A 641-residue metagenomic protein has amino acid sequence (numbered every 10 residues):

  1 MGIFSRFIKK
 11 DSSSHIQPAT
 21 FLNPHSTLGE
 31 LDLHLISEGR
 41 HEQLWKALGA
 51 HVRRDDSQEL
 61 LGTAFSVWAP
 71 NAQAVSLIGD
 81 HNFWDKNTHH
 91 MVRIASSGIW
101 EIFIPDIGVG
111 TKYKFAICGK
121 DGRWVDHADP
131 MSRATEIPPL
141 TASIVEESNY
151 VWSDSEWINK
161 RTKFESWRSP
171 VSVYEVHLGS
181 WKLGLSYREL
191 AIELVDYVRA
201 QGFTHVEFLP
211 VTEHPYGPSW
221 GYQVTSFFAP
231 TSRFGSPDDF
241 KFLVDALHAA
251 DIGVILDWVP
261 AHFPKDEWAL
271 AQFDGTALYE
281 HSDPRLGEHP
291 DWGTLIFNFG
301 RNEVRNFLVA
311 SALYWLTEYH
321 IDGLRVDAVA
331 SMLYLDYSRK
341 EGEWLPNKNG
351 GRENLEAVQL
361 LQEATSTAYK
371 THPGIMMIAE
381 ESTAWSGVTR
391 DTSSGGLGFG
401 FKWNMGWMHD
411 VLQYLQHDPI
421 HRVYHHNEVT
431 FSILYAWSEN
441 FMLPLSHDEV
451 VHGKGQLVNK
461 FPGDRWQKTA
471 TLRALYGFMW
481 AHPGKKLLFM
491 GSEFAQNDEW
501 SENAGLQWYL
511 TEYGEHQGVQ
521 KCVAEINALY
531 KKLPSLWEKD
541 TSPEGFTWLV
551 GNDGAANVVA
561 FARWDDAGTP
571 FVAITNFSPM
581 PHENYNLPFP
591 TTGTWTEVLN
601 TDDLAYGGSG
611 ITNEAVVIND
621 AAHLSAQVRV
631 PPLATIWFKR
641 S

Functional and structural regions predicted by a protein language model:
M1-V171, Y187-G202, W466-T469, W480-L488 (+1 more regions): Carbohydrate-interacting/catalytic domains
V67, F115, V176, F208 (+11 more regions): Conserved, mostly hydrophobic/aromatic
A69-N71, A95, D106, H177-K182 (+8 more regions): Short, flexible loop/turn elements at secondary-structure junctions
V92, G217-G221, K265-Q272, T389-R390 (+2 more regions): Short glycine-biased active-site loop of nucleotidyltransferases that positions the nucleotide triphosphate and helps
E136, S155-V173, H177-E353, V617 (+1 more regions): Substrate-binding/active-site clefts of carbohydrate-active enzymes
P139, H320-D322, Y337-G505, K531-L587 (+2 more regions): Conserved alpha/beta catalytic core and glycan-binding cleft of carbohydrate-active enzymes
E193-L194, D239, L243, V304-W315 (+5 more regions): Alpha-helical packing segments of well-folded alpha/beta enzyme cores
A229-R233, K348-L355, D464-W466, L510-Q517: A short acidic, glycine-rich active-site loop that binds or catalyzes chemistry on phosphate/adenosine moieties
